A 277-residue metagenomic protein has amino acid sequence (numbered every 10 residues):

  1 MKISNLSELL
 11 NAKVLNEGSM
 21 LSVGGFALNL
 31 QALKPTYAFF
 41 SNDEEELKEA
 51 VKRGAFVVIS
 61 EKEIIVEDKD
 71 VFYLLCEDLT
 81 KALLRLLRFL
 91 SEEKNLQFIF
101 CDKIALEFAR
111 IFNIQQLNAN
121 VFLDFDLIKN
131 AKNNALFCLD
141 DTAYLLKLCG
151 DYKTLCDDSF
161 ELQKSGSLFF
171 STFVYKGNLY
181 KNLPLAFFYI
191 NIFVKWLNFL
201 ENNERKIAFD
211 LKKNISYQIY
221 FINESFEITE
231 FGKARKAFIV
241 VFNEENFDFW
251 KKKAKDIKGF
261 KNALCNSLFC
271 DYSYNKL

Functional and structural regions predicted by a protein language model:
M1-L86, I222-S225, F231, V241-L277: N-terminal leader/targeting and accessory segments in enzymes
R85-A263, S267-K276: Phosphate-binding loop of NTP-binding sites
